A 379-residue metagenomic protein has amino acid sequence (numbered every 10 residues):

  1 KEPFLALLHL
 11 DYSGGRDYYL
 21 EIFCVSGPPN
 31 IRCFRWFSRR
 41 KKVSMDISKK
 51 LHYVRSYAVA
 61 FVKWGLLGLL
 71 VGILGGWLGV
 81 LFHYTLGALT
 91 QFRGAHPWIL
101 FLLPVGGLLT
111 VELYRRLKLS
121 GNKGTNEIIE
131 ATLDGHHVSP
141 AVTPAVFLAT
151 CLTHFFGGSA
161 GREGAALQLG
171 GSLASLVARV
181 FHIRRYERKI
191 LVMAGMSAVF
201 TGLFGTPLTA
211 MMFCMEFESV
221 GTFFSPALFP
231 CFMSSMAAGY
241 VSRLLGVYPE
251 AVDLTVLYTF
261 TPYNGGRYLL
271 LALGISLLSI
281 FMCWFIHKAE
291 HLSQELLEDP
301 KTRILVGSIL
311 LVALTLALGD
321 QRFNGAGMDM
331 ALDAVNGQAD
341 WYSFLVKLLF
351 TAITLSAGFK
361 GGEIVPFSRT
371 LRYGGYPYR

Functional and structural regions predicted by a protein language model:
E2-A6, D11-R379: Alpha-helical transmembrane segments and immediately membrane-proximal extracytoplasmic
